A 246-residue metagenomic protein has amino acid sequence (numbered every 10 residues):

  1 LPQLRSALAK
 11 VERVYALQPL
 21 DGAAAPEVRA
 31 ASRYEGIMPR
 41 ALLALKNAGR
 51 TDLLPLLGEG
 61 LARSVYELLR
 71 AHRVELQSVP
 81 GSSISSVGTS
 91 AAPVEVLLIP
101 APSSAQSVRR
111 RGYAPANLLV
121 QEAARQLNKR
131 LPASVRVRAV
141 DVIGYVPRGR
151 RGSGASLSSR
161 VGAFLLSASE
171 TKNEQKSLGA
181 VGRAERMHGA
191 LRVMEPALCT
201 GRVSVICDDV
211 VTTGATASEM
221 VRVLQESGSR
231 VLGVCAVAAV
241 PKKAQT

Functional and structural regions predicted by a protein language model:
L1-T246: Glycine-rich phosphate/pyrophosphate-handling loop used in enzymes and phosphotransfer proteins
